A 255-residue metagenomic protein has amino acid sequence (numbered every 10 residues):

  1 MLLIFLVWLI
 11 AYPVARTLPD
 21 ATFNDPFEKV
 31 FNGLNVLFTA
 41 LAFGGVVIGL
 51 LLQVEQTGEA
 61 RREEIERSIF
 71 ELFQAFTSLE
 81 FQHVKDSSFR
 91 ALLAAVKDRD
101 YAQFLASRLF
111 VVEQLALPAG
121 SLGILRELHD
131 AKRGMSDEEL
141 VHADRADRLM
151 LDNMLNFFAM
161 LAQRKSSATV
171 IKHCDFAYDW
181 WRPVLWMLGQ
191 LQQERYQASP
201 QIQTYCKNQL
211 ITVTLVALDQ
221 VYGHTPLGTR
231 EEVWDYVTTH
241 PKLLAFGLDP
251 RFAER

Functional and structural regions predicted by a protein language model:
M1-L41, G45: Short hydrophobic membrane-inserting helices
Y12, N24, F31, L50 (+2 more regions): Generic low-polarity alpha-helical segments
A15-R16, G58-R255: Amphipathic alpha-helical "stem/stalk" segments
A21, A42-E64: Transmembrane signal-anchor/signal-peptide helices with a preference for the extracytoplasmic
V30-G33, L37-A40, L51-V54, G58 (+1 more regions): Alpha-helical architecture
